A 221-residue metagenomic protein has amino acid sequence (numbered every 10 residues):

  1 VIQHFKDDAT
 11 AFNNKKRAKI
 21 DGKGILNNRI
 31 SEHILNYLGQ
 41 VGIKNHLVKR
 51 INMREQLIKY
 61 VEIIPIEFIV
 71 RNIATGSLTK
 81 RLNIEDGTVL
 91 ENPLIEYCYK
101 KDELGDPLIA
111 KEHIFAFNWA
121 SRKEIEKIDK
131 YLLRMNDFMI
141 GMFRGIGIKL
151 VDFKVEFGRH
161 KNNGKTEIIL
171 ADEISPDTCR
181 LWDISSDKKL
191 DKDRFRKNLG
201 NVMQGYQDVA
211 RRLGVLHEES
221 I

Functional and structural regions predicted by a protein language model:
V1-Y99, L213: Active-site loop/lid in soluble adenylation, ligation, and acyl-transfer enzymes
F5-D7, N72, I169-T178: Short beta-strand elements
K15-L26, I109-Y131: Short histidine-centered catalytic/ligand-binding loop motif
K49-M53, F143-H160: A short glycine-rich, hydrophobically flanked beta-strand micro-motif that places a catalytic Asp/Glu for divalent metal
V70, L150-D172: Conserved metal-phosphate-binding beta-hairpin within the catalytic cores of diverse ATP-dependent phosphoryl-transfer
T88, P93-G105, N136-K149, I174-C179: Phosphate-binding core of ATP-grasp and ATP-grasp-like enzymes
W119-V151: A long amphipathic alpha-helix within ATP-dependent nucleotide-binding catalytic cores
I174-I221: C-terminal helix-cap and adjacent tail motif
